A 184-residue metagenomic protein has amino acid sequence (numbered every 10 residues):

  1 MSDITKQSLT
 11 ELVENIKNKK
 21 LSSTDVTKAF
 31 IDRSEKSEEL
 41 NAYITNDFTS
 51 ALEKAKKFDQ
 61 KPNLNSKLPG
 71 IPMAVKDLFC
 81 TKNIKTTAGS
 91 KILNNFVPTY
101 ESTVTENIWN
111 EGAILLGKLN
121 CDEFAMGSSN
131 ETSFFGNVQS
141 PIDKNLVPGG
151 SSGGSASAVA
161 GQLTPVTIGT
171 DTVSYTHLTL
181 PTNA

Functional and structural regions predicted by a protein language model:
M1-K56: An N-terminal boundary/leader segment
S37, K67-V104, S128: Enzymes and membrane/adaptor proteins characterized by extended Gly/Ser/Thr/Asp/Glu-rich, aromatic-dotted
I92-T99, G136-S151: Short pre-catalytic strand/loop immediately N-terminal to key active-site residues, enriched for Gly-Thr
I108: Nucleotide-cofactor and metal-assisted catalytic machinery
L115-N130, F134: Flexible, gly/ser-rich surface segments that form the specificity/activation loops bordering the active-site cleft
A156-P165: Alpha-helix C-terminal capping segments
T176-T182: Conserved small/polar residues in nucleotide/adenosyl-binding loops
